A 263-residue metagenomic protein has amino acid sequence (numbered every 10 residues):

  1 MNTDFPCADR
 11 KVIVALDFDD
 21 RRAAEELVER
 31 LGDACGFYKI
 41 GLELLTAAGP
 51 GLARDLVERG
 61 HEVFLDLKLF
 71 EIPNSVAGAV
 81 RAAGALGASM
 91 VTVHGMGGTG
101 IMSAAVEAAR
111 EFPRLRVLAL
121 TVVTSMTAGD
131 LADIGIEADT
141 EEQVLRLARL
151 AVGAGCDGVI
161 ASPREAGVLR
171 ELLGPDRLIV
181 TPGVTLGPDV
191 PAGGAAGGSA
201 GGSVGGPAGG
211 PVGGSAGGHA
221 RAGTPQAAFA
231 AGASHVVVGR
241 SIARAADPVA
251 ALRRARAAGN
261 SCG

Functional and structural regions predicted by a protein language model:
M1-R21, E25-L27, A166-L172, P191 (+1 more regions): N-terminal amphipathic alpha-helix/helix-capping segment at the start of soluble metabolic enzymes
P6-R10, E71, S75-G158, S162-G167 (+4 more regions): Conserved anion-binding
I13, G36-K39, F64, S89-T92 (+3 more regions): Conserved beta-strand positions in the central sheet of alpha/beta enzyme cores
V14, Y38, K68, V91 (+4 more regions): Conserved, mostly hydrophobic/aromatic
L16-V63, P73-A79, R149, P163: Conserved alpha/beta-domain cores
R30-L31, L56, A83, A151 (+3 more regions): Generic structural signal for hydrophobic
D33, R59, L86, F112 (+2 more regions): Structural motif
M102-A108, F229-A231, I242-G263: C-terminal helical cap(s) of enzyme catalytic domains, especially alpha/beta-barrels
